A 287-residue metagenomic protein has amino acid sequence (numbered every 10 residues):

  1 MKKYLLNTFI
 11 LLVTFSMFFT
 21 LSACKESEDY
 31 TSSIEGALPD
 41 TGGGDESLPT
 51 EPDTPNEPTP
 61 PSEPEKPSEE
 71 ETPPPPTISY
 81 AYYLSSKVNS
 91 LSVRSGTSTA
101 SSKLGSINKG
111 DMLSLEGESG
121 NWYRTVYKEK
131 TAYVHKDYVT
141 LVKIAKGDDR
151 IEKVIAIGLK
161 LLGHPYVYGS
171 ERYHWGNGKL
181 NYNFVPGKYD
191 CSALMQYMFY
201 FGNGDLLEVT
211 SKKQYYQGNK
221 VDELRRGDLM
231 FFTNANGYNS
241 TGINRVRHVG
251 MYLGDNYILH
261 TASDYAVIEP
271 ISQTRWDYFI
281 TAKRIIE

Functional and structural regions predicted by a protein language model:
M1-F9: Bacterial N-terminal signal peptides that target proteins for export
F19-A23: C-terminal motif of bacterial Sec signal peptides marking the signal peptidase cleavage site
S27-E28, V142-S192, G204-D205, T241-R245 (+1 more regions): N-terminal capping segments
Y30, I34-P39, G105-D137: SH3/SH3-like beta-barrel superfamily modules
Y30-P75: Ser/Thr/Gly/Pro-rich low-complexity, disordered linker/stalk segments of secreted and cell-surface proteins
E71-L84, Y138-E152: Intrinsically disordered, low-complexity Ser/Thr-rich linker and spacer segments in cell-wall-related proteins
Y166-R226, F231-Y238, D277-F279: Catalytic cysteine-centered active-site loop
D205-S211, R245-S272: Catalytic Cys-His active-site segments of thiol-dependent hydrolases/isopeptidases
